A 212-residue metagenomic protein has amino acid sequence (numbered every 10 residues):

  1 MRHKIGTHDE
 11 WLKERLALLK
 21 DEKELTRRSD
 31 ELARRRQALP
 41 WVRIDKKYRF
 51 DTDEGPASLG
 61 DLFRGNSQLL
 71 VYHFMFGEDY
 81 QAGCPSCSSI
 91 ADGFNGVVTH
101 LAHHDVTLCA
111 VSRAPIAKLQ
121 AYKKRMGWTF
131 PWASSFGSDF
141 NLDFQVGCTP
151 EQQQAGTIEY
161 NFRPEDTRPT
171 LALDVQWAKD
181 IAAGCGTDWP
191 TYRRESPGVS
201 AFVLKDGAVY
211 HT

Functional and structural regions predicted by a protein language model:
M1-K20: Short, charged, low-complexity amphipathic alpha-helix
E14-L39: Contiguous, amphipathic alpha-helical segments that mediate oligomerization or scaffolding in large protein assemblies
R34-G55: Coiled-coil termination/hinge junctions
R49-D79: A short beta-strand-turn-helix
G55-A57, N95, G186-T187: Short alpha-helical segments and helix-capping/turn motifs at coil-helix boundaries
S67-L119: Short, thiol/selenol-centered motifs that function as redox-active sites or metal-ligating centers
C109-S135: Conserved segment of the thioredoxin-like fold in thiol-based oxidoreductases
T129-T212: Thiol/selenol-based redox catalytic cores and closely related redox-interacting motifs
